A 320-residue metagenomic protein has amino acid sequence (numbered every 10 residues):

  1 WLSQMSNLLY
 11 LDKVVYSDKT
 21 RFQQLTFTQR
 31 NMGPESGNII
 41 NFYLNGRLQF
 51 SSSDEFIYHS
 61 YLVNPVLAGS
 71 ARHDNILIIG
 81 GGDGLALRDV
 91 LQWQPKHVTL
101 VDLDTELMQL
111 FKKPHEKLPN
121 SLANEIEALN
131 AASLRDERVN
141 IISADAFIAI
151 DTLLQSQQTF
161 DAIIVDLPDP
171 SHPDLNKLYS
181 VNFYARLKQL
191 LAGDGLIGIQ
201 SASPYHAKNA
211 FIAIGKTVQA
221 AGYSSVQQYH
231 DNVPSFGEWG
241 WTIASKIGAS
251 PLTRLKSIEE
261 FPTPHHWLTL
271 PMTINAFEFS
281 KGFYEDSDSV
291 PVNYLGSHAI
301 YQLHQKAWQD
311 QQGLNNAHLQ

Functional and structural regions predicted by a protein language model:
W1-A68, S225-Q320: Soluble small-group transferase modules, centered on the S-adenosyl donor enzyme superfamily
F56-I199, P204-I214, Q219, S235-G237: The AdoMet/dcAdoMet-binding core of the Class I SAM-like
